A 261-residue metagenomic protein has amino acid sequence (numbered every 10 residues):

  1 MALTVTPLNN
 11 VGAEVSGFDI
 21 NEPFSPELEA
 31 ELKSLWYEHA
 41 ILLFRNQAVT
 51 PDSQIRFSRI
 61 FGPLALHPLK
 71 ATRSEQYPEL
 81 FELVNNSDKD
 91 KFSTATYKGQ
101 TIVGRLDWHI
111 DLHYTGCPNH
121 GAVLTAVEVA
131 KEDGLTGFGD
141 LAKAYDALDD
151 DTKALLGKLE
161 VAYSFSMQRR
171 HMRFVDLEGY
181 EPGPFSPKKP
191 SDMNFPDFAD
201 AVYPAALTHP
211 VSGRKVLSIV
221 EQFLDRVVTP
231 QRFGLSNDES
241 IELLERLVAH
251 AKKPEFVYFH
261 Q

Functional and structural regions predicted by a protein language model:
L3-Q261: Fe(II)/2-oxoglutarate oxygenase catalytic core
